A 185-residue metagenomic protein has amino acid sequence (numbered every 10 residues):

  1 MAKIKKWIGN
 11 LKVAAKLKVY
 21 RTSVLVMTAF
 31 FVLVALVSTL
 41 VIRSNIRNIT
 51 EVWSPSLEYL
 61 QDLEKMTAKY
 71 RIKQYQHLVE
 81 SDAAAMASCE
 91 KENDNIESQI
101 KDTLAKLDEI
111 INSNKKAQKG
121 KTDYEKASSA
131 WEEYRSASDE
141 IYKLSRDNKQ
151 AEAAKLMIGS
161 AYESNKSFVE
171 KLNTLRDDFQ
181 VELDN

Functional and structural regions predicted by a protein language model:
M1-V26, A153: Positive-inside N-terminal membrane-insertion signal
K5-I8, S81-A84, S113-K116: Short helix-coil transition/hinge motifs at the ends and kinks of transmembrane helices, capturing the brief
K12-A15, D82, W131, A161 (+2 more regions): Flexible interhelical turns and helix-capping residues at alpha-helix boundaries within structured domains
L17-Y70, A87-E90, S113-W131, V181-N185: Amphipathic alpha-helical segments and their boundaries
S38-W53, R71-L78, L104-N112, A137-N185: Juxtamembrane amphipathic/coiled-coil helical coupling segments that flank and transmit signals to/from transmembrane
E58, K65, K91, N95-S98 (+7 more regions): DHp/HisKA dimerization-phosphoacceptor four-helix bundle of two-component histidine kinases and homologous
D82-I110: Alpha-helical segments in soluble extracytoplasmic regions
